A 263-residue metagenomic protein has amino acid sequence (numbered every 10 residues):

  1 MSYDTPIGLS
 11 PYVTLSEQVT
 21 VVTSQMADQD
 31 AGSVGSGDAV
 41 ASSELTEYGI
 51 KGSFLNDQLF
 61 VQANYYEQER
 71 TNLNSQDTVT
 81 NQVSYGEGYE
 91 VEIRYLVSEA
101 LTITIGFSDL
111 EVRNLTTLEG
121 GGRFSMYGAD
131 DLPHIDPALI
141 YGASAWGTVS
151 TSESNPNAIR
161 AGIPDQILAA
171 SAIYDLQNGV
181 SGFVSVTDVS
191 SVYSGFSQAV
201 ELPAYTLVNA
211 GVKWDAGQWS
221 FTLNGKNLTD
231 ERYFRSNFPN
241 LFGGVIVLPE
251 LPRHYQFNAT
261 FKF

Functional and structural regions predicted by a protein language model:
M1-R70, G86, L96-S98, S108 (+2 more regions): Structural signature of Gram-negative outer-membrane beta-barrels, strongest in the C-terminal barrel of TonB-dependent
M1-T5, Y48-G52, V91-Y95, A170-Y174 (+3 more regions): Residues on the lipid-exposed face of transmembrane beta-strands in outer-membrane beta-barrel proteins
L9-V13, L59-A63, I103-I105, A170 (+4 more regions): Transmembrane beta-strands of outer-membrane beta-barrel proteins
V21-V22, A161-D215, K226-D230, F234-P239: C-terminal beta-barrel architecture of Gram-negative outer-membrane proteins
T23-G32, N72-V79, L110, L115-G122 (+3 more regions): Outer-membrane beta-barrel translocator domains and adjoining extracellular loop/strand segments of Gram-negative
S42-T46, V83-E87, P164-L168, A204-V208 (+1 more regions): Residues that define the transmembrane beta-barrel architecture of outer-membrane proteins
E69, Q82-F196, N258-K262: Gram-negative outer-membrane beta-barrel transporters
I103, V112, S190-Y193, K213-F263: C-terminal beta-signal and adjacent terminal beta-strands/loops of Gram-negative outer-membrane beta-barrel proteins
